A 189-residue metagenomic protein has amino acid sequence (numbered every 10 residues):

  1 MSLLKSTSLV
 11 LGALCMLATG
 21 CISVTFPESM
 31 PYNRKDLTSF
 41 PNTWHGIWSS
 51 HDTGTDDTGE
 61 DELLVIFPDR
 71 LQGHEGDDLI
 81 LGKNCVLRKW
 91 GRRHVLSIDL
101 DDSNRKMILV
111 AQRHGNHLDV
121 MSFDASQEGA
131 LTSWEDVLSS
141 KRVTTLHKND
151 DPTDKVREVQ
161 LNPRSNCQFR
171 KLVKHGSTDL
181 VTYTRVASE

Functional and structural regions predicted by a protein language model:
M1-L11: Bacterial N-terminal signal peptides that target proteins for export
A18-G20: C-terminal motif of bacterial Sec signal peptides marking the signal peptidase cleavage site
I22-P41, H51-D56, D61, P68-E189: Calycin-type beta-barrel ligand-binding domains and close structural analogs
T43-H45: Extracellular Ig-like/FN3 beta-sandwich strand-entry sites
